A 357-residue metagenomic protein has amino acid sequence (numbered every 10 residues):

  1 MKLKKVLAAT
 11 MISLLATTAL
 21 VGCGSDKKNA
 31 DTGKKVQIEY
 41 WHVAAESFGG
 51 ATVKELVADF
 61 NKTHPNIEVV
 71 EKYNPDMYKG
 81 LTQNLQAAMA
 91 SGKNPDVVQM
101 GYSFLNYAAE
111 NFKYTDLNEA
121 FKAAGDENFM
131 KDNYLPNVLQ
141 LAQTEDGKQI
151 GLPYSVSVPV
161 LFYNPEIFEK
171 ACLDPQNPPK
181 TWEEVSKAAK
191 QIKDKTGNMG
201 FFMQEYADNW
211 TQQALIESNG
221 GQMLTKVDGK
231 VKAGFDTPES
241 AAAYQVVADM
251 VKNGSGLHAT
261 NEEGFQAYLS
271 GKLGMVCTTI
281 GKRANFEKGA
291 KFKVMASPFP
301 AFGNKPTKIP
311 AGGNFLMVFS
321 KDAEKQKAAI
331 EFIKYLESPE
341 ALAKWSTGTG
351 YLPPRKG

Functional and structural regions predicted by a protein language model:
M1-E39, K62, A123: Short, low-complexity disordered leader/linker segments with a strong preference for bacterial N-terminal type II
G33-E46, I67-K72, V97, I150: Short, well-ordered beta-strand elements
D59, T63-Y134, K170-C172, G274-M275 (+3 more regions): Extracytoplasmic "Venus flytrap"/periplasmic binding protein-like
K62-T63, E68, S91, E169-A171 (+4 more regions): Extracytoplasmic/periplasmic substrate-recognition and gating elements
Y102-V158, S186, D194-T196, A214-L215 (+1 more regions): Hinge/lid segment of periplasmic solute-binding proteins
N118-Y134, P178, K195, F201 (+4 more regions): Short, solvent-exposed loop/beta-turn-alpha elements that line the ligand-binding surface or hinge of extracytoplasmic
T144-Y154, P159, E169, E183-K232 (+1 more regions): Extracytoplasmic/periplasmic solute-binding protein
S186-Q191, G229-H258: Glycine-centered hinge/linker elements that transmit conformational signals in sensory and ligand-binding systems
